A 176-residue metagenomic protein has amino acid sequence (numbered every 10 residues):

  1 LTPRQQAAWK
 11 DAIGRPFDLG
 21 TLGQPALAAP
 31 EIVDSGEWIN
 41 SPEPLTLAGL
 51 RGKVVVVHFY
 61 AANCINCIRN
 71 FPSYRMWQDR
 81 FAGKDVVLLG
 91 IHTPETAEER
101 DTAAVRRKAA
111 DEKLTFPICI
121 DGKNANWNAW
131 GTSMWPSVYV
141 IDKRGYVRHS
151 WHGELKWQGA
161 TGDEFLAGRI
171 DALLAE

Functional and structural regions predicted by a protein language model:
L1-R15: C-terminal amphipathic alpha-helix
Q6-W9, I32, L45, L50 (+4 more regions): Conserved hydrophobic/aromatic "anchor" residues that stabilize well-ordered secondary structure elements
D11-A48: N-terminal "domain-start" segment that seeds a small globular fold
L22, V140-E176: Thiol-/selenol-based redox modules, centered on thioredoxin-like and closely related oxidoreductase domains
P44-I68, Y74, L88: Short active-site neighborhood of thiol/selenol oxidoreductases, capturing the structured segment around
R51-V55, G83-V87, K113-P117, D142-Y146: Loop/turn elements at helix/coil->beta-strand transitions in domains of secreted/extracellular proteins
I68-E112, G122-A129: Structural microenvironment flanking redox-active thiols in thiol-disulfide oxidoreductases
K113-P117, W130-Y139: Structural micro-motif
